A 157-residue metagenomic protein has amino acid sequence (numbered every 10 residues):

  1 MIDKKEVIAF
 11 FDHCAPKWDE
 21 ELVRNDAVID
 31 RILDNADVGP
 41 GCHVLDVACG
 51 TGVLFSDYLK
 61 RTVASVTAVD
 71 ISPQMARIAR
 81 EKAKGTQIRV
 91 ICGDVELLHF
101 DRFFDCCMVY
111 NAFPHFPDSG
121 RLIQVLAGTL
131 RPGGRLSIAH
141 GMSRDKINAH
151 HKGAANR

Functional and structural regions predicted by a protein language model:
M1-G39, V53-D57, R144-D145, K152: Conserved class I S-adenosyl-L-methionine
H43, G134-R135: Short glycine-centered segments of the SAM/dcSAM-binding site in methyltransferase folds
L45, T51-L97: Class I SAM-dependent methyltransferase SAM/SAH-binding core
M108: A conserved beta-strand element that flanks and buttresses the S-adenosyl-L-methionine
N111-A112: Short catalytic micro-motifs in class I SAM-dependent methyltransferases
G120-P132: A short glycine-rich, Lys/Arg-flanked "PGG" loop and its adjoining helix->strand segment in the class I
S137-R157: Conserved class I S-adenosyl-L-methionine
